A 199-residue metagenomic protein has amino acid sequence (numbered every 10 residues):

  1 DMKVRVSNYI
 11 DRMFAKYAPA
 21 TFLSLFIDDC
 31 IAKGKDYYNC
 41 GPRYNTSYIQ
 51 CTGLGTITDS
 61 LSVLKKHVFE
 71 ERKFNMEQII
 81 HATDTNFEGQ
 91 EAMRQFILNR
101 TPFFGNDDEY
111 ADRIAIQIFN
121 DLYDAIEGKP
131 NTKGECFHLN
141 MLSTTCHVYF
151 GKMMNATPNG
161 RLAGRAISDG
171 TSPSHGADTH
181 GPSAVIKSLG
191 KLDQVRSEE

Functional and structural regions predicted by a protein language model:
D1-E199: Acidic, glycine-enriched catalytic cores built around paired aspartates
